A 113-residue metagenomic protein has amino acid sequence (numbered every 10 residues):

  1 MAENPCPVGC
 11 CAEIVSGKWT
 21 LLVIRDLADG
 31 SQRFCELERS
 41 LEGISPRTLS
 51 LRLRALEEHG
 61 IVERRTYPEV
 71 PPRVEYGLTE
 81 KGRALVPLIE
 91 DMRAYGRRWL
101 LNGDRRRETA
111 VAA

Functional and structural regions predicted by a protein language model:
A2-L51, H59, E69, E75 (+1 more regions): N-terminal helix-turn-helix DNA-binding core of bacterial DNA-binding proteins
E3-P5, A84-A113: Amphipathic alpha-helical dimerization/coiled-coil segments that flank or bridge DNA-binding/regulatory modules
C10-C11, K81, Y95: Residues within well-formed alpha-helices
R65: Short beta-strand->loop
P68-M92: Basic, amphipathic "hinge/linker" alpha-helix immediately C-terminal to the N-terminal HTH DNA-binding motif
